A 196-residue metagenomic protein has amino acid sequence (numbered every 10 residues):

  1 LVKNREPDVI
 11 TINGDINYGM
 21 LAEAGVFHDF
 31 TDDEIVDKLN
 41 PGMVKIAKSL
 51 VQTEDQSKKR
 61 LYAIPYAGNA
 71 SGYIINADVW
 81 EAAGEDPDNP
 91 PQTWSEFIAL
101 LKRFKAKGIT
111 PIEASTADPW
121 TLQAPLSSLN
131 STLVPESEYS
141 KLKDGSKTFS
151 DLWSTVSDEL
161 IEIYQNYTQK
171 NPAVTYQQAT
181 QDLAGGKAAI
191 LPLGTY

Functional and structural regions predicted by a protein language model:
L1, I16, Q92-I98, N171-A184: Short helix-initiation/N-cap motifs at beta->coil->alpha
L1-Y18: Early extracytoplasmic/lumenal segment of secretory-pathway proteins
N13-G72, I98, S127: Hinge/lid segment of periplasmic solute-binding proteins
T31-I46, N89-P90, L133-T155: Short, solvent-exposed loop/beta-turn-alpha elements that line the ligand-binding surface or hinge of extracytoplasmic
E54-Y66, S71, I98-G145, A188: Extracytoplasmic/periplasmic solute-binding protein
D78-N89: Aromatic-glycine-rich donor-binding/catalytic loop that engages nucleotide-sugar donors across glycosyltransferases
A99-F104, L142-A173: Glycine-centered hinge/linker elements that transmit conformational signals in sensory and ligand-binding systems
A124, D158-Y196: Extracytoplasmic/periplasmic substrate-binding proteins
